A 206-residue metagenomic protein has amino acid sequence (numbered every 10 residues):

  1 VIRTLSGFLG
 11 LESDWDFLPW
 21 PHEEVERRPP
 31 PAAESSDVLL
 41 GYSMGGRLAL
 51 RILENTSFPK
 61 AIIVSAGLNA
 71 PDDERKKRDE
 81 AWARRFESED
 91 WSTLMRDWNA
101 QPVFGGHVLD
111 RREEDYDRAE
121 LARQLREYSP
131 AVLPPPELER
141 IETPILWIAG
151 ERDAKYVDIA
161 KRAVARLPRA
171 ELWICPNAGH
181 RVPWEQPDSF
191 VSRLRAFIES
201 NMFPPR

Functional and structural regions predicted by a protein language model:
V1-P29: Conserved HGGG/HGGXW glycine-rich cap/lid loop of the alpha/beta-hydrolase fold
G41-G45, A49: Gly/Ala-rich beta-loop-alpha elbow adjacent to hydrolase catalytic centers
E54, P59-E87: Flexible "cap/lid" loop of the alpha/beta hydrolase fold
L109-E137: Hydrophobic, aromatic-rich cap/lid helix
I141, W147-A149: Short beta-strand/loop motif that positions the catalytic acidic residue of the alpha/beta-hydrolase fold
A154-A160: Conserved alpha/beta-hydrolase "acid-adjacent" motif
A165-R181: Catalytic histidine neighborhood in serine/cysteine hydrolases with alpha/beta-hydrolase-type architecture
A178-V191: Catalytic histidine-centered segment of alpha/beta-hydrolase-like enzymes
